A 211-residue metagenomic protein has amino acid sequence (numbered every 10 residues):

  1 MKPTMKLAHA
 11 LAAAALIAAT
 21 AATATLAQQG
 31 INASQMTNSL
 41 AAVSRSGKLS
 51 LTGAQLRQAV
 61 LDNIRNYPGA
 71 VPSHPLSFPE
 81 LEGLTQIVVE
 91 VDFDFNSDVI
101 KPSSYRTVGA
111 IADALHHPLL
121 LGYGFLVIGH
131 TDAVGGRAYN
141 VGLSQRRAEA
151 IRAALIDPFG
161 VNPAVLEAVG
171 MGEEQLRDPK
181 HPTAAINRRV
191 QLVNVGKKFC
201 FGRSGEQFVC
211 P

Functional and structural regions predicted by a protein language model:
K2-A13, A19-E82, C210-P211: N-terminal targeting leaders that direct proteins to extracytoplasmic destinations
L16, S97, H116, R137 (+1 more regions): Generic anion/oxyanion-binding catalytic loop in active/binding sites
Q35, Q55, A59, V99 (+5 more regions): Extracytoplasmic/secreted proteins, especially bacterial periplasmic and envelope-associated proteins
A54-D98, P102-R106, H116, V193 (+1 more regions): Eukaryote-specific, low-hydrophobicity, charge-rich regions
L76, E82-G83, D113, F125-L126 (+3 more regions): Short leucine-rich amphipathic alpha-helices used at interfaces
P79-T85, L119-L120, G160-V161, T183-I186: Extracellular/periplasmic catalytic domains that process cell-envelope and extracellular macromolecules
Q86, D94-I128, R152, I156-D157 (+3 more regions): Periplasmic peptidoglycan-binding/anchoring modules of Gram-negative envelope and division proteins
H130-P211: Periplasmic OmpA-like peptidoglycan-binding domain that tethers envelope proteins to the cell wall
